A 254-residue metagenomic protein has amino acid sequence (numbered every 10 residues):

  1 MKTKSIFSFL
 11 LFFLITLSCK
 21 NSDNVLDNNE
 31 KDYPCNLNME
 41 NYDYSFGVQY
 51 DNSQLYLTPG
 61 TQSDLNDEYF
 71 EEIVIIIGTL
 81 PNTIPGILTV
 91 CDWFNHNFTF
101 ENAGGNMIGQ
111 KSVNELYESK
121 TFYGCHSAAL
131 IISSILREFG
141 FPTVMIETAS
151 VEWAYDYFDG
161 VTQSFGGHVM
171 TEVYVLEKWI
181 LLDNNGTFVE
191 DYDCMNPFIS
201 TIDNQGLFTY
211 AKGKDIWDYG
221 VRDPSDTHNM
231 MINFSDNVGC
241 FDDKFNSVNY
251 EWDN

Functional and structural regions predicted by a protein language model:
M1-S5: Positively charged n-region of N-terminal signal peptides that target proteins for export
I6-L14: Sec-dependent N-terminal signal peptides
L17-C35: Bacterial Sec-dependent N-terminal signal peptides
C35-Y123: Secondary-structure boundary elements
F100-A103, I108-F122, H126-E147, V151-E152: Short N-terminal edge-element motif at the start of the domain
L130-K214: Hydrophobic/aromatic-rich core segments of domains that either
Y192-C194, I199-N254: Alpha-helical and coiled-coil interaction segments, frequently adjacent to or embedded within charge-biased
